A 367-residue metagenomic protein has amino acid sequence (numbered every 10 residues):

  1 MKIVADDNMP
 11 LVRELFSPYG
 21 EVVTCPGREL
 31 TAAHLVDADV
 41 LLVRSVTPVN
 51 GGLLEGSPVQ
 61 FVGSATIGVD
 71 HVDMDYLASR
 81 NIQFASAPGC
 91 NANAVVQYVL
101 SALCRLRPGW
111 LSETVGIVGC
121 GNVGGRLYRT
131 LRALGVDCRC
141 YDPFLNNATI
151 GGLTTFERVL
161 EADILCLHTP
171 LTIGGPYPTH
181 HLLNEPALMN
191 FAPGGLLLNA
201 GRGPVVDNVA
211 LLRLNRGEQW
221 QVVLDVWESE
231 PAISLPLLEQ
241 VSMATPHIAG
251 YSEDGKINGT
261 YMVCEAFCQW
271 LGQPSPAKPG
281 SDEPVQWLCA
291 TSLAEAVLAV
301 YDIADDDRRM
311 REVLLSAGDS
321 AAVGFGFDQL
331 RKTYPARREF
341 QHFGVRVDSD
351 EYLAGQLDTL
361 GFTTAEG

Functional and structural regions predicted by a protein language model:
M1-A38: N-terminal glycine-/charge-rich "phosphate-binding" loop or analogous flexible N-terminal tail
D6, V43-R44, A65, C166-T169 (+1 more regions): Short, well-ordered coil/turn residues at beta-beta hairpins and beta-strand->alpha-helix junctions within
P10, A133-I150: NAD(P)-binding Rossmann-fold cofactor-contacting core
D39-W110: Phosphate/diphosphate ligand-binding glycine-rich loop within oxidoreductases
V49-N50, L145-L235: Rossmann-like adenosine-cofactor binding region
V96, E113-R132: Glycine-rich adenosine-cofactor-binding loop
V96-S112, A133-L134, T260-Q269: Oxidoreductase and adenylate-handling cofactor-binding alpha/beta cores
G194, G201-T363: Rossmann-like dinucleotide-binding domain for NAD(H)/NADP(H)
